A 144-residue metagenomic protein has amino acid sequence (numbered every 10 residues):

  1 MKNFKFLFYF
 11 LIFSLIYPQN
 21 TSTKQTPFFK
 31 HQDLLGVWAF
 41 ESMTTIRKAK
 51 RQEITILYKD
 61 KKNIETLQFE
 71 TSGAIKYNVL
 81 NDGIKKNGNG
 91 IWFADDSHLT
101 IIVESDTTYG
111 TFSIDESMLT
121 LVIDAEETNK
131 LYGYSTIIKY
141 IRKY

Functional and structural regions predicted by a protein language model:
M1-F28: Bacterial Sec-dependent N-terminal signal peptides
Q19-N89, D95-Y144: Lipid interaction determinants
